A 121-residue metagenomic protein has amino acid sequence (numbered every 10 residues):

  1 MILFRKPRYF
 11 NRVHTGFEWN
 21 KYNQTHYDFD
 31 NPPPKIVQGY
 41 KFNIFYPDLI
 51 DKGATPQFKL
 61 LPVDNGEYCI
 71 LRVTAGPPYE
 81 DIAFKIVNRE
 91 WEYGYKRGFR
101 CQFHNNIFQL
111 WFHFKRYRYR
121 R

Functional and structural regions predicted by a protein language model:
M1-R121: Eukaryotic complex-assembly regions enriched in large gene-expression and RNA-handling proteins
